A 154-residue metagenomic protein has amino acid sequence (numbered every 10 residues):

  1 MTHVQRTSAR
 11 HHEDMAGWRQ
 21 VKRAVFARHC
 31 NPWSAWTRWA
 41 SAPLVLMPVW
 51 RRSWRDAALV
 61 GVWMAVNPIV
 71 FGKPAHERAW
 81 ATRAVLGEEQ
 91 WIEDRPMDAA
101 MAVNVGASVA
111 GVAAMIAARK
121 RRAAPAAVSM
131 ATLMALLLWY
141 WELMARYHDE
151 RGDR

Functional and structural regions predicted by a protein language model:
M1-R154: Short amphipathic, positively biased membrane-proximal segments that drive organelle/inner-membrane targeting
